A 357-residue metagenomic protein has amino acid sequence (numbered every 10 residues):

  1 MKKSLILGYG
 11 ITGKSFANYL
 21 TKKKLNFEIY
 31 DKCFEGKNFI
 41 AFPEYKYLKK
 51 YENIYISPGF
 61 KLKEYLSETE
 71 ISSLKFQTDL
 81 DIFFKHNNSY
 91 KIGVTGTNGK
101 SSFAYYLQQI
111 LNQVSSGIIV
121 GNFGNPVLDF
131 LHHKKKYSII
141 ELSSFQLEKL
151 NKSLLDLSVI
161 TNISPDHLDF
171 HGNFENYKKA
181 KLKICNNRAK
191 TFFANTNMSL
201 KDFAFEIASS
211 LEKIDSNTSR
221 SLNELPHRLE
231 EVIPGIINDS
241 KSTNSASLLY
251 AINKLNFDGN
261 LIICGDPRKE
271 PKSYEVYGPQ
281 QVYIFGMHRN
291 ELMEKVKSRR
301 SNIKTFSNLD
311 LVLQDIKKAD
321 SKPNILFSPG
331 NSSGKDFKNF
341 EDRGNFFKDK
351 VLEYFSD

Functional and structural regions predicted by a protein language model:
M1-G93, R228, E294, R300 (+1 more regions): Short, basic phosphate-binding NTP loop
K3, S15-Y19, G117, L200-Q281 (+1 more regions): Nucleotide phosphate-binding/pyrophosphate-handling subdomain across enzymes that bind or process nucleotide phosphates
L20, I54, V94, N122 (+7 more regions): Residue-level signal for inorganic ion chemistry
E28-D31, F193-N195, I262-C264, P279-R289: Short internal beta-strands
G36-K46, Y51, E70-F76, S89-Y90 (+8 more regions): Active-site regions of enzymes building and remodeling cell-envelope glycoconjugates
D79-N122: Walker A (P-loop) phosphate-binding motif
H133-L200, K335-E341: Flexible active-site lid/hinge loop adjacent to a nucleotide/diphosphate and Mg2+-phosphate binding pocket
K269-N324, D357: C-terminal helical cap/extension that packs against the catalytic core of soluble nucleotide-cofactor enzymes
